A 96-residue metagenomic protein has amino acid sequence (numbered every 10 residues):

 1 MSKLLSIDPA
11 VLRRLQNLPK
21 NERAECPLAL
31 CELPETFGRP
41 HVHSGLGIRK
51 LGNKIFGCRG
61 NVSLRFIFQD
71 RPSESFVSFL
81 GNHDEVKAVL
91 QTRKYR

Functional and structural regions predicted by a protein language model:
M1-L64, D70-F76, L80-R96: Basic, Lys/Arg-enriched alpha-helical interface segments
